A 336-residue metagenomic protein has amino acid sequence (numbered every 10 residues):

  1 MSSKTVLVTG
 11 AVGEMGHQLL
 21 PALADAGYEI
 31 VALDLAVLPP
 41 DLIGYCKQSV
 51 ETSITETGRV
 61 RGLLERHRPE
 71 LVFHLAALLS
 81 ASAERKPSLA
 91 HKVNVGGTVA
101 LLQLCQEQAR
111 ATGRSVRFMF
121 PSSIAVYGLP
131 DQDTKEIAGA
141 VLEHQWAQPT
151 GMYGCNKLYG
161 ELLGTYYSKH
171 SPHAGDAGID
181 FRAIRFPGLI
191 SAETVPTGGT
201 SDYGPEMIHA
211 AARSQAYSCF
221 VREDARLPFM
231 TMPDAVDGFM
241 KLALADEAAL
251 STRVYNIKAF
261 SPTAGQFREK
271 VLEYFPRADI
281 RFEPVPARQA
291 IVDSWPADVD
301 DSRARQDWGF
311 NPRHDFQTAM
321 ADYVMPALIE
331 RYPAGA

Functional and structural regions predicted by a protein language model:
V6-A26: N-terminal Rossmann NAD(P)H-binding glycine-rich loop of SDR-like oxidoreductase domains
G44-E56: Rossmann-fold cofactor-recognition segment
I54-V93: NAD(P)H-binding glycine-rich loop region in Rossmannoid oxidoreductase-like domains and their noncatalytic homologs
A83-E84, H144-W146, D176, R185-T197 (+1 more regions): A conserved pocket-lining segment of Rossmann-fold NAD(P)-dependent short-chain dehydrogenase/reductase
V99-M152: Conserved Rossmann-fold NAD(P)-dependent oxidoreductase catalytic core, especially the SDR/UDP-sugar
Q148-F181: Active-site Tyr-X1-5-Lys
L158, A177, I190-P205, M232-P233 (+1 more regions): Glycine/proline-rich active-site loop of Rossmann-fold NAD(P)-dependent oxidoreductases
Q215, F220-E223, P228-A336: C-terminal substrate-binding subdomain of Rossmann-fold SDR/epimerase-dehydratase oxidoreductases
